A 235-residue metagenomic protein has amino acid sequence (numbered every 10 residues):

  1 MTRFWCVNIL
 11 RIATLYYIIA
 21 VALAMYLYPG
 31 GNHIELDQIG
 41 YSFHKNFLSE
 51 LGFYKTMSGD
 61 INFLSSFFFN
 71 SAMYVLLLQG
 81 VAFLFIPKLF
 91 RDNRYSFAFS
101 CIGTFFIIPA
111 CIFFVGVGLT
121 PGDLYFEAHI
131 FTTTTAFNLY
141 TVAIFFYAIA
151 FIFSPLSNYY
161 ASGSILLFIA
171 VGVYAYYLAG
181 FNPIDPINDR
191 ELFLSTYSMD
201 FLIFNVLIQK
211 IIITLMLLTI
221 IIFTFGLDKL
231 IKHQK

Functional and structural regions predicted by a protein language model:
F4-H33: N-terminal signal-anchor transmembrane alpha helix
T14-I18, A72-A82, N138-Y147, I211-G226: Hydrophobic cores of alpha-helical transmembrane segments in multi-pass inner/ER membrane proteins, independent
H33-I61: Extracytosolic (periplasmic/ER-lumenal) interhelical loops and adjacent juxtamembrane/interface segments of multi-pass
K55-L89: Individual transmembrane alpha-helix segments
L78-P109, Q234-K235: Cytoplasmic juxtamembrane regions at transmembrane-helix boundaries
K88-R91, G116-L124, Y176-I184: Juxtamembrane "helix-exit" motif on the non-cytosolic side of transmembrane helices
F106-L156: Membrane-proximal helix-loop-helix units in multi-pass membrane proteins
I144-K235: Terminal transmembrane helical module of multi-pass membrane proteins
